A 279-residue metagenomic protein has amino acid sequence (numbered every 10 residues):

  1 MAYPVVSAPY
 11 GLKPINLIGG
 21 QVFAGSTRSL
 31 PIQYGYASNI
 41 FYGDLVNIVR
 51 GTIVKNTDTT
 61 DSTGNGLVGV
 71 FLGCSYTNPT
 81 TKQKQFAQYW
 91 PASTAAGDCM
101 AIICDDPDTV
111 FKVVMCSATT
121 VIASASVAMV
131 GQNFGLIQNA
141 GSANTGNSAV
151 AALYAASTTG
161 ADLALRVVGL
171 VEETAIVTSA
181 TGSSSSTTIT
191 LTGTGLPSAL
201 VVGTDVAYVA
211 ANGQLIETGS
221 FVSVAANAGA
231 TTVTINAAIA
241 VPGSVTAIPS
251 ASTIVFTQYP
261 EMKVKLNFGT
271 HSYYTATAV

Functional and structural regions predicted by a protein language model:
M1-T178, V201, D205-A225, T234-V279: Surface-exposed, low-hydrophobicity beta-strand/loop segments enriched in small/polar/acidic residues
T181-T192, A225-T234: Ser/Thr- and Asn-enriched, surface-exposed coil loops between beta-strands
L196-S198: Disulfide-braced loops of extracellular cysteine-rich modules
